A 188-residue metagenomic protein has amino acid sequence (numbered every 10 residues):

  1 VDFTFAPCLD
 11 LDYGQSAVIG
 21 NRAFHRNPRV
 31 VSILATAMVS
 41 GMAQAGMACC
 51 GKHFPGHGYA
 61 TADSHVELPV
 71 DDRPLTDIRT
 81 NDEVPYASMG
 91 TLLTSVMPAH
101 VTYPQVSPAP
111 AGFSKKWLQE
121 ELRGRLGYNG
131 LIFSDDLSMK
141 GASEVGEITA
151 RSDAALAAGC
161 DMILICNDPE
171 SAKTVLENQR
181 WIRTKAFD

Functional and structural regions predicted by a protein language model:
D2, D12, G41, A45: Mid-sequence acidic-hydrophobic segments that form the walls of catalytic/ligand-binding cavities or oligomerization
D2-L11, G51-H57: Short glycine-enriched loops at secondary-structure junctions
T4, I19, R26-A37: Residues forming well-ordered secondary-structure scaffolds
G14-F24, D63-P69: Surface-exposed, active-site-proximal loop segments in enzymatic domains
F24-H25, V145: Conserved aromatic
V30-F187: Second-shell residues forming the walls of enzyme active-site clefts
